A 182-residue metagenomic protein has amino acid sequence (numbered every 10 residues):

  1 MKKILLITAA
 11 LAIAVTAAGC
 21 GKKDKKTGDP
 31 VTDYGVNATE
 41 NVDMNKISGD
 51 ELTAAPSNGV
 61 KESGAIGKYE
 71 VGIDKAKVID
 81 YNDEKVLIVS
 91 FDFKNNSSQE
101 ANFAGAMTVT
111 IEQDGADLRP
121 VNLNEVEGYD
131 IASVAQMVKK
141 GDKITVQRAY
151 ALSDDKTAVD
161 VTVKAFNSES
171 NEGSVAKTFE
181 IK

Functional and structural regions predicted by a protein language model:
M1-I4, T8: Positively charged n-region of N-terminal signal peptides that target proteins for export
T8-L11, K25-T27: Helix-rich interaction surfaces within compact, conserved domain-sized segments that mediate assembly or partner
V15-G19: C-terminal motif of bacterial Sec signal peptides marking the signal peptidase cleavage site
G21-K182: Conserved functional micro-motifs across diverse proteins
